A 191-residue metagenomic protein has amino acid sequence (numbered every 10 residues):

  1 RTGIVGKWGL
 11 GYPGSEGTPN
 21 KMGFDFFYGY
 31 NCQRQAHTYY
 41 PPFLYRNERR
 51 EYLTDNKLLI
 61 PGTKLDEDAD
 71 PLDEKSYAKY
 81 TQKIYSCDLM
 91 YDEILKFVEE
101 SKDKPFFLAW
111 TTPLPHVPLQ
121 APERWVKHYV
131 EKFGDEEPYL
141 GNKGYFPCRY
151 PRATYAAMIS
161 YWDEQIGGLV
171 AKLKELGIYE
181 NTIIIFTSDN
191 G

Functional and structural regions predicted by a protein language model:
R1-G9: Long, well-ordered early-domain segments
W8-P13, N31: Gly/Ser/Thr-rich beta-alpha loop segments that engage phosphate groups in nucleotides
G14, Q33-G191: Active-site-proximal cap/lid insertion segments
M22-G23: Short, structured coil segments at secondary-structure junctions
F27-Y28: Short, well-ordered beta-strand core segments
